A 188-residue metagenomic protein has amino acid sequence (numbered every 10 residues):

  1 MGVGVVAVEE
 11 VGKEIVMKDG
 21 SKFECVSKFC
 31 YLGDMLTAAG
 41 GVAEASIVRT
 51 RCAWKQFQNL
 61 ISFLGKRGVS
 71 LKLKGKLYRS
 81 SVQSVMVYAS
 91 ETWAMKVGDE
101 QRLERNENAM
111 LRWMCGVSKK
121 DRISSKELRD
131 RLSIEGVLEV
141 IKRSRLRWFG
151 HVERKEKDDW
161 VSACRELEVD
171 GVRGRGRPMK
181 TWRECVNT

Functional and structural regions predicted by a protein language model:
M1-T188: Short linear motifs embedded in intrinsically disordered, charge-biased segments
